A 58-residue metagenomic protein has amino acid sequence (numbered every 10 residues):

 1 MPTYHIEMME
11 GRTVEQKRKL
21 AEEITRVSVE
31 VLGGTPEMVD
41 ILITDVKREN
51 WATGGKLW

Functional and structural regions predicted by a protein language model:
P2-W58: A domain-level signal for the structural core that forms small-molecule/cofactor-binding pockets and catalytic centers
